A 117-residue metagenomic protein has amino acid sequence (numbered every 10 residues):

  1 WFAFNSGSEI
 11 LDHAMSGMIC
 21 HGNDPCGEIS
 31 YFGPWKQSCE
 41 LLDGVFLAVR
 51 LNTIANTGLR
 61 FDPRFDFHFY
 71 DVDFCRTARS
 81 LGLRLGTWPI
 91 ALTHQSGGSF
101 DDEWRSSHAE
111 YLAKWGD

Functional and structural regions predicted by a protein language model:
N5-E40, N52: Short, flexible, basic/aromatic active-site loop/helix in glycosyltransferases
G7-S8, D12, L42, D71 (+1 more regions): A structural signal for well-ordered alpha-helical scaffolds and beta->alpha junctions
I29, P34, E40-T57, P63-A91: A short, conserved alpha-helix in the catalytic core of glycosyltransferases
T57-G58, S96: Activation segment
D62-F65, G97-S99: Active-site rim elements
L83-S106, E110: Active-site donor/metal-binding and catalytic loop motifs of nucleotide-sugar-dependent glycosylation enzymes
A109-D117: Short, basic, helix/turn surface patches
